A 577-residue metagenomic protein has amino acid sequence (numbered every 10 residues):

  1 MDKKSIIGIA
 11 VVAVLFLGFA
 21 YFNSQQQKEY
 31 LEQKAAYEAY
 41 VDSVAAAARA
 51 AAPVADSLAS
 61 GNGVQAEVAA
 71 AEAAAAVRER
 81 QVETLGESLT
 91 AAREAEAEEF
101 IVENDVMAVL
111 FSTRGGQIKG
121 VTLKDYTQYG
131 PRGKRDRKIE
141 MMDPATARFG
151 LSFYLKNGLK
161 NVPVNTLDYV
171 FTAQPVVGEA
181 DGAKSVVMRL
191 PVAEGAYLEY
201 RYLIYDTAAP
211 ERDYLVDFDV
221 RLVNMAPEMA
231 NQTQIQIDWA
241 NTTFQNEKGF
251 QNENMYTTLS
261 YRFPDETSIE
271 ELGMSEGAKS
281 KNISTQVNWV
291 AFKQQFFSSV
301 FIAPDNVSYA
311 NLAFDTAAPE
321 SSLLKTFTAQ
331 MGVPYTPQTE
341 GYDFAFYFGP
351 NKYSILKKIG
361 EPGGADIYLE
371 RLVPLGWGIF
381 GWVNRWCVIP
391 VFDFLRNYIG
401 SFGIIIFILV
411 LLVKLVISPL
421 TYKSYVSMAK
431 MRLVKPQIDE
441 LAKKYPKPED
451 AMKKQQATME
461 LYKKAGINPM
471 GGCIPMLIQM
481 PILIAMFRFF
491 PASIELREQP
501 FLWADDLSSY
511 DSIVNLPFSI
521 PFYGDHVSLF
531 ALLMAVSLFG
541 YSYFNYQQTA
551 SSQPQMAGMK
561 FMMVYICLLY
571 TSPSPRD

Functional and structural regions predicted by a protein language model:
M1-Q33, E38-V41, P210, E228 (+1 more regions): Internal alpha-helical transmembrane segments
Q26-Y129, K134: Juxtamembrane extramembrane loops of integral membrane proteins
E94, E99-L369: Soluble non-transmembrane domains of integral membrane proteins
G349-I405, Q499-V527: Interfacial loop/helix-cap signal at membrane boundaries in integral membrane proteins
G378-A429, I474-I478: Core alpha-helical transmembrane segments of integral membrane proteins
Y462-F487: Transmembrane alpha-helical segments and their cytosolic interface motifs in multi-pass membrane proteins
Y543-Q555: Alpha-helical transmembrane segments
Y570-D577: Conserved small/polar residues in nucleotide/adenosyl-binding loops
